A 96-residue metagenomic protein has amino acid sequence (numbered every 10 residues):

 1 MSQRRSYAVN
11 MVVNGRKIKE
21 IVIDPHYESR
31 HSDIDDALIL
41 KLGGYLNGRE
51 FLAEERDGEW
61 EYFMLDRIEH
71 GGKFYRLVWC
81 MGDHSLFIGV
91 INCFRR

Functional and structural regions predicted by a protein language model:
M1-R96: Ribonuclease/tRNase effector modules and their secretory precursors
